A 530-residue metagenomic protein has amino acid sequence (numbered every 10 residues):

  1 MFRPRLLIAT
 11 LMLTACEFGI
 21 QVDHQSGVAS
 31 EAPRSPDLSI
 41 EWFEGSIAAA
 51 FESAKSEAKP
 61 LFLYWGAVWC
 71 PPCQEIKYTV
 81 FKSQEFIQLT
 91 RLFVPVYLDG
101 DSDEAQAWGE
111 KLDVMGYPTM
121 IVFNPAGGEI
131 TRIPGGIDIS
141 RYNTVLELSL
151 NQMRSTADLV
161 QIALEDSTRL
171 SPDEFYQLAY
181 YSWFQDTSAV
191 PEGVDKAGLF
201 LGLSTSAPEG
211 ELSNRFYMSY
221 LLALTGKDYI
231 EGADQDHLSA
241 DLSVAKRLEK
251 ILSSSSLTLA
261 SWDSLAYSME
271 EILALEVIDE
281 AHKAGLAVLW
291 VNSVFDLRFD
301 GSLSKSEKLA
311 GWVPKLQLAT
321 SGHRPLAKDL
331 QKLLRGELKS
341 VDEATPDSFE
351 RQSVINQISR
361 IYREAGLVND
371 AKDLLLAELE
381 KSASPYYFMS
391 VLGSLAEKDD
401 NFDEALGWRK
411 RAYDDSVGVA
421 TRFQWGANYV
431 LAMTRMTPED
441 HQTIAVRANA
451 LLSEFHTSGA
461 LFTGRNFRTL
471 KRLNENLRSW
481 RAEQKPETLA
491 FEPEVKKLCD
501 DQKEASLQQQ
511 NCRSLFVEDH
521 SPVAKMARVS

Functional and structural regions predicted by a protein language model:
E41-G45, W65, S83-A105: Thiol-based oxidoreductase modules, predominantly thioredoxin-like and allied folds used for disulfide exchange
W65-T79: Conserved redox-active cysteine motifs that mediate thiol-disulfide chemistry, especially di-cysteine Cys-X(1-2)-Cys
M115-T156: Non-catalytic, surface beta->alpha helical segment in thiol-disulfide oxidoreductase systems
L164-R169, L201-E209, L248-L259, S293-S304 (+4 more regions): Solenoid-like repeat scaffolds
L170-Y176, E209-Y217, L257-E270, G301-L318 (+3 more regions): Generic helix N-cap/helix-start motif at coil->alpha-helix transitions
S182, Q317-A319, Y362, A396 (+2 more regions): Residue at a conserved register position within TPR or TPR-like alpha-solenoid repeats
A365, D399, M436-P438: Structural motif corresponding to the intra-repeat A-B loop/turn of tetratricopeptide repeats
